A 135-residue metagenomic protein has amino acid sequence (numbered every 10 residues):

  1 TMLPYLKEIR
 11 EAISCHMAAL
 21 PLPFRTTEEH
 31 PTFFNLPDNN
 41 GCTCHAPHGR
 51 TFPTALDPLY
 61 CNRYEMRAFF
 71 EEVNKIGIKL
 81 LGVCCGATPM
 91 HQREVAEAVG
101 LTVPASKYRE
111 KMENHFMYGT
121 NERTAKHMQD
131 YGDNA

Functional and structural regions predicted by a protein language model:
T1-A135: Domain-level signal for soluble alpha/beta catalytic cores
